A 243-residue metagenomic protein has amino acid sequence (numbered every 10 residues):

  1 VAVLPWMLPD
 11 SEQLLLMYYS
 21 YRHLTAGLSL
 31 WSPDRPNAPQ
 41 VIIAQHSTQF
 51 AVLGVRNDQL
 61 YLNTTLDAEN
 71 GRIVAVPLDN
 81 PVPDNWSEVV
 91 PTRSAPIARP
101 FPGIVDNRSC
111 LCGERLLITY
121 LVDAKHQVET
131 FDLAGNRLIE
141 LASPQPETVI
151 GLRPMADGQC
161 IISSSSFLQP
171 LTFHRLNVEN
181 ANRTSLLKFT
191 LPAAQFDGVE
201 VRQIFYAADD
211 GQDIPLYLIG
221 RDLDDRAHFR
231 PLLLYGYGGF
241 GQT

Functional and structural regions predicted by a protein language model:
V1-R230, Y235, G239-T243: Peripheral, non-catalytic segments that deliver or gate enzyme domains
